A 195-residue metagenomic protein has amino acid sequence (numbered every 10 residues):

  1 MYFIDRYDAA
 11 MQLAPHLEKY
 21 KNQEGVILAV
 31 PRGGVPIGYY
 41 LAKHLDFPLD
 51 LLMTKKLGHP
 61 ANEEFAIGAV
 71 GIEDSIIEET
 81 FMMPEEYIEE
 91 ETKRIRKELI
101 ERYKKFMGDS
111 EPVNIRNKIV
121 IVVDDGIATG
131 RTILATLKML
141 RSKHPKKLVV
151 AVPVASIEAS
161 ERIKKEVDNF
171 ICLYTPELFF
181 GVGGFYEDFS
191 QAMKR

Functional and structural regions predicted by a protein language model:
M1-R195: PRPP-associated nucleotide enzymes
